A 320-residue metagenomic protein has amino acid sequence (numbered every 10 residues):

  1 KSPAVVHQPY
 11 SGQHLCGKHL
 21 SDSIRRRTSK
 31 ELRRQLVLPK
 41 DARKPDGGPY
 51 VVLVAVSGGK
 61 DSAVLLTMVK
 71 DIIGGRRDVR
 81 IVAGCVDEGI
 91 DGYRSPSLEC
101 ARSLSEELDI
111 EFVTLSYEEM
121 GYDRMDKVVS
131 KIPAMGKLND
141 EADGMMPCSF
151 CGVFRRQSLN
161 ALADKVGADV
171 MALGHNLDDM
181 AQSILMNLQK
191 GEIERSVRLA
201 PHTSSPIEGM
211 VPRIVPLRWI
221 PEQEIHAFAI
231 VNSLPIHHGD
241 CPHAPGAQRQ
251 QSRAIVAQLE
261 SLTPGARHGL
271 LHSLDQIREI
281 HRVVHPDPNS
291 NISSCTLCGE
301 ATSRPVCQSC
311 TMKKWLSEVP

Functional and structural regions predicted by a protein language model:
K1-R198, E222-N232, C307: ATP-dependent adenylation/nucleotidyltransferase module used to activate substrates
K1-V54, R80-V82, E194-P320: ATP/NTP-dependent adenylation/nucleotidyl-transfer catalytic domains that generate, transfer, or process NMP-activated
